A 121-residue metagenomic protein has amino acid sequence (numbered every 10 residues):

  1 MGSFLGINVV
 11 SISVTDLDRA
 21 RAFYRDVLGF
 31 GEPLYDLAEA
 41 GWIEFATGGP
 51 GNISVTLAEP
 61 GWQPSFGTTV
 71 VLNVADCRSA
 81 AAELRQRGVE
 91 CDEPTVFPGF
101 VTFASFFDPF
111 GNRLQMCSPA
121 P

Functional and structural regions predicted by a protein language model:
M1-R21, T68-V70, A120-P121: N-terminal beta-strand motif that seeds the catalytic metal site of vicinal oxygen chelate
M1-S3, L34, E44, A81-P121: Vicinal oxygen chelate
V9, L28, Q115: Short catalytic micro-motifs in class I SAM-dependent methyltransferases
V9-S11, E44, S54, T69-V71 (+1 more regions): Short aromatic/hydrophobic contact patches that present stacked aromatics for nucleic-acid/ligand binding
D16-L17, V74-R78: Helix N-cap motif at beta-to-alpha junctions
D18-E32: Amphipathic alpha-helical segments
F23, R78-E83: Short amphipathic alpha-helices within nucleic acid-binding modules
G31-F66, R113-P119: Conserved short beta-strand elements that form part of the metal-binding/catalytic scaffold of enzyme active sites
